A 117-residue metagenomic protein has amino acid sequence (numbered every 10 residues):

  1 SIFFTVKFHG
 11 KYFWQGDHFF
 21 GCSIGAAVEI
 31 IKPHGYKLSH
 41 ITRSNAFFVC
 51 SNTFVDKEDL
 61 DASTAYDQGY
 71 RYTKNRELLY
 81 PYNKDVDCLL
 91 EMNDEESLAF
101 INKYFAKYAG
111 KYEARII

Functional and structural regions predicted by a protein language model:
F3-I117: Rossmann-like AdoMet/SAM-dependent catalytic core
